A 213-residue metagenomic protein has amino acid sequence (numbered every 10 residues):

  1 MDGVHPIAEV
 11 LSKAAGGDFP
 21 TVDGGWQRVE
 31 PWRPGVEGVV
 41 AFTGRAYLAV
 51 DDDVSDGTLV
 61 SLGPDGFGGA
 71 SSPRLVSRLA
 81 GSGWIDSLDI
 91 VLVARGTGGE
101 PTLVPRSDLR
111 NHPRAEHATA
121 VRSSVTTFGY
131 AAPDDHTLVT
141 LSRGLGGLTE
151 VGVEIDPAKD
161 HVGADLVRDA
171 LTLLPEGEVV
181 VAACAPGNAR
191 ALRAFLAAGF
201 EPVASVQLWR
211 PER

Functional and structural regions predicted by a protein language model:
M1-S87, T102-S124: N-terminal charged segments
A46, L174-P186, V206: Conserved GNAT acetyl-CoA-binding A-motif
I85-A94, E201-R213: Conserved catalytic-core motifs of GNAT/GCN5-like acyltransferases
D89-V91, V125-A131, L138: Short hydrophobic/aromatic beta-strand element in the GNAT-like acyltransferase core that lines or flanks the acyl-donor
V121, G129-D134, I155, L166-G177: Alpha-helix C-terminal capping segments
P133-T149, D156: A conserved beta-strand-loop-helix scaffold within acyl/acetyltransferase catalytic domains
V151, K159-L174, A191-A197: Conserved acetyl-CoA-binding loop-helix of GNAT-fold acetyltransferases
P186-S205, E212: Conserved active-site alpha-helix within GNAT-family acetyltransferase domains
